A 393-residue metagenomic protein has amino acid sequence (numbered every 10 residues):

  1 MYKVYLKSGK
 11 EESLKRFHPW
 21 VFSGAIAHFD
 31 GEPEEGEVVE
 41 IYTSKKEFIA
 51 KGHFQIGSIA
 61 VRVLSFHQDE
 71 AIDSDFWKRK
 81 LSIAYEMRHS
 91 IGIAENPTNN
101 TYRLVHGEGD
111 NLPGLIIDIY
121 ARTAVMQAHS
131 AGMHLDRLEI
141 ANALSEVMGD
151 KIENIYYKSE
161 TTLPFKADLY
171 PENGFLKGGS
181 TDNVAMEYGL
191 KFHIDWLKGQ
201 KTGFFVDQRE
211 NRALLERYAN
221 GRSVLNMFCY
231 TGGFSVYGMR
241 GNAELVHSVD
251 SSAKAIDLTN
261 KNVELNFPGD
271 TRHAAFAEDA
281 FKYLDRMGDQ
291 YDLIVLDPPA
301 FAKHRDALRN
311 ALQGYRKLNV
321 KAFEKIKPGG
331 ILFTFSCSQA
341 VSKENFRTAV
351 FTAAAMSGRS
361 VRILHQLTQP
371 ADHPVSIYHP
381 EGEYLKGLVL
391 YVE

Functional and structural regions predicted by a protein language model:
M1-I119: Non-catalytic accessory regions of SAM-dependent methyltransferases
V105-D118, H134-F205, A213: Non-catalytic substrate-recognition/targeting regions of SAM-dependent transferases
G221-Y230: Conserved class I S-adenosyl-L-methionine
T231-A243: Conserved SAM-binding loop of SAM-dependent methyltransferases across substrates and taxa, primarily the Class I
L245-D250: Conserved SAM-binding motif I beta-strand of class I
K254-V295: S-adenosyl-L-methionine
Y291-K321: Mobile active-site "lid"/loop adjacent to the S-adenosyl-L-methionine
I331-E393: C-terminal catalytic and target-recognition region of SAM-dependent MTase-like enzymes, primarily methyltransferases
